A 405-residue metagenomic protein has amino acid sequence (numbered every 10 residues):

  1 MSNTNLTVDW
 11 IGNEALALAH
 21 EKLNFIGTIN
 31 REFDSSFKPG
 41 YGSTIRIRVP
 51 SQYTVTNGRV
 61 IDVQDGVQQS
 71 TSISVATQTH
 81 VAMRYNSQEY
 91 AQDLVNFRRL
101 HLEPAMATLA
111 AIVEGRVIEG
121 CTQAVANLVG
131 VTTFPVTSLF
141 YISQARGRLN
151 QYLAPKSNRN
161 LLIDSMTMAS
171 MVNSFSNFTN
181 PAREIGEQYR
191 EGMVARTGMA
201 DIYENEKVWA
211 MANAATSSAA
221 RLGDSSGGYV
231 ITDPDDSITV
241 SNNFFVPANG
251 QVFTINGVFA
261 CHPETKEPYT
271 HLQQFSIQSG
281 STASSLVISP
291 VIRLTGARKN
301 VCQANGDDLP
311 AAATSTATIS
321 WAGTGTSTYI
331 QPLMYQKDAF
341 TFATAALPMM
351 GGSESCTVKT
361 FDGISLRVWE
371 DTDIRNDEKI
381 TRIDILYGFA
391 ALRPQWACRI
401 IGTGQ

Functional and structural regions predicted by a protein language model:
M1-T71, V75, A397: N-terminal "assembly arms/tails" that initiate or stabilize quaternary assembly in self-assembling proteins
S2-N5, I47-R48, R84, Y90-Q92 (+2 more regions): Long, position-biased, composition-driven segments near the start of the mature protein
I47, I73-Y141, N150-T167, Y189-E206 (+2 more regions): Long, contiguous amphipathic alpha-helices that act as assembly "spine/axial" helices in icosahedral shell and virion
N96, I238-N243, V368-R375: Exposed beta-sheet edge/beta-hairpin loop segments within beta-rich domains
A169-V291, A312-S315, R399, T403-Q405: Autoprocessing Asn-cyclization modules and mimics
Q278-P348: Glycine- and charge-enriched low-complexity intrinsically disordered segments
P348-M350, S355-K359, G363-L366, T381: Mixed-charge (polyampholyte) low-complexity IDRs
I364-Q405: Hydrophobic, glycine-enriched assembly/anchoring segments
